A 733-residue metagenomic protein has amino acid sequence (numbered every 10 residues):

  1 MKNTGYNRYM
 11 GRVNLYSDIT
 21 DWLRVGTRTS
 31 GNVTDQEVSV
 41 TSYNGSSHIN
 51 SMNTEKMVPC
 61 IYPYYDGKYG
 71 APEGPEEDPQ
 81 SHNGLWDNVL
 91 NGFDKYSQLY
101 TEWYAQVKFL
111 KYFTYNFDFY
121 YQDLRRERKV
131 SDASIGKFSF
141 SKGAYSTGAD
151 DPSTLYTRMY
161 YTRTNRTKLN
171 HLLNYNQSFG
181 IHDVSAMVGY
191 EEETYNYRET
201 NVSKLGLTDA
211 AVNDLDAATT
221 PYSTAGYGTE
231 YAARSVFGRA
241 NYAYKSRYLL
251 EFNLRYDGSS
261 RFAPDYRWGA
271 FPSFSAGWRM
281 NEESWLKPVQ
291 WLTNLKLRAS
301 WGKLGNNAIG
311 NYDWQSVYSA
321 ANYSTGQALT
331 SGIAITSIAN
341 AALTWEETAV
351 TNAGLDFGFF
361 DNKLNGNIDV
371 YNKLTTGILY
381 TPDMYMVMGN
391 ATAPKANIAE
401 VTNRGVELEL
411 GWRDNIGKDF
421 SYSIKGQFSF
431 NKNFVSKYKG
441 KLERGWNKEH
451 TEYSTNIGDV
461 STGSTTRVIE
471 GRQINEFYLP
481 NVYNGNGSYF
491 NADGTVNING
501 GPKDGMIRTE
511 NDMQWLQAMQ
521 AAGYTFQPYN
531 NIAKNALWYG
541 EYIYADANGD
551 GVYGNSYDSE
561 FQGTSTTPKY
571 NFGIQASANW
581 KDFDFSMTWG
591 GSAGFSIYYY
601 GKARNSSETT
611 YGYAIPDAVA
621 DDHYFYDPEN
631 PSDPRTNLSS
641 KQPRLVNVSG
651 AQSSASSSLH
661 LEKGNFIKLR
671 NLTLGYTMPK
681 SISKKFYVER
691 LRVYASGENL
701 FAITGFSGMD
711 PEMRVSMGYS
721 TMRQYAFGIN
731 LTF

Functional and structural regions predicted by a protein language model:
M1, L250-S259, W301: Transmembrane beta-strand segments that form the barrel wall of outer-membrane beta-barrel proteins
K2-T4, N14-Y100, N116-D118, Q122-R234 (+5 more regions): Surface-exposed loop/interface segments of Gram-negative outer-membrane beta-barrel transport/assembly proteins
S17-D18, T29, A105-K111, Y175-Q177 (+13 more regions): Residue-level signature of outer-membrane beta-barrel architecture
T20-W22, L110-Y112, F179-D183, K245-R247 (+7 more regions): Strand-connecting loop/turn motifs
V25-T27, Y115-F119, V184-V188, L250-F252 (+9 more regions): Transmembrane beta-strands of outer-membrane beta-barrel proteins
Q106-K111, L343-T376, E407-K418, K581: Long hydrophobic segments that form regular secondary structure
F274-G277, E407-E409, Y676, T721-F733: Outer-membrane beta-barrel "beta-signal"
S565-G594, S658-K680: C-terminal substrate/ligand-recognition segments
